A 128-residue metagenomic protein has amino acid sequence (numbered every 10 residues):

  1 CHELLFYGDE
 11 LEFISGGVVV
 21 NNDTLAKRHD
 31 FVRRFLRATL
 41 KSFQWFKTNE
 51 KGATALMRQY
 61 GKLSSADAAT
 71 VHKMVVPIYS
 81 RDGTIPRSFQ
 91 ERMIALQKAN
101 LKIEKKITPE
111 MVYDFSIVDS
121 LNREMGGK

Functional and structural regions predicted by a protein language model:
C1, H72-V76, L121: Generic hydrophobic, helix-prone segments enriched in Leu/Val/Ile
C1-G8: Ligand-binding "clamshell"
D9, V71, E110-M111: Residue-level "edge-of-site" marker
D9-V18: Extracytoplasmic ligand-binding site segments that recognize negatively charged/polar headgroups
E12, M74, Y113-D114: Short secondary-structure capping/turn micro-motifs that flank functional sites
V18-V19, T24-L25: Short glycine- and hydrophobic/aromatic-rich loop-to-beta-strand nucleating segment in the catalytic cores
K27-K105: Secondary-structure end/capping motifs
I94-K128: Conserved C-terminal helix/tail region of periplasmic/extracytoplasmic solute-binding proteins
